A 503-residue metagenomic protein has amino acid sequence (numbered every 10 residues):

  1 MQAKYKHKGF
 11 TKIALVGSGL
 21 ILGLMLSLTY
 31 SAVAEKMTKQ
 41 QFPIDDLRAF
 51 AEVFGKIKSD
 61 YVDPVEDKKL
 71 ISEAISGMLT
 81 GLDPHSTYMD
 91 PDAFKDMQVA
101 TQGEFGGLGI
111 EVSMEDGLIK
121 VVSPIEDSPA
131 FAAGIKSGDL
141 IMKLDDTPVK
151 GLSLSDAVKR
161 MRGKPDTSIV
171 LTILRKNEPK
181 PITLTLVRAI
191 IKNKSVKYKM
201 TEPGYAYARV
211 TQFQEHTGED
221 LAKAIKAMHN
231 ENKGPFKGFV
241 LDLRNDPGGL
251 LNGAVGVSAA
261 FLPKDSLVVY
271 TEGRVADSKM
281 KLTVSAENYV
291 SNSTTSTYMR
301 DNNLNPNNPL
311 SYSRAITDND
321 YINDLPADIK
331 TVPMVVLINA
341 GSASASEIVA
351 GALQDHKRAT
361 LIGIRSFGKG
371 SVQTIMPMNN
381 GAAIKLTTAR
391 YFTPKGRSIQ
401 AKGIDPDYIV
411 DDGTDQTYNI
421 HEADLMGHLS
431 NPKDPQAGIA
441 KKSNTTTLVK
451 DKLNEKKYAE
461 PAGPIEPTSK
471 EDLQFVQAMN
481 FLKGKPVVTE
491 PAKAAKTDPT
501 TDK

Functional and structural regions predicted by a protein language model:
Q2-F239, N245-P247, A260-S266, T447 (+1 more regions): Flexible, low-complexity junctional segments that flank or bridge functional domains
Q2-K8, K12-A14, S18, M25-Y30 (+1 more regions): C-terminal "post-core" interaction segments
